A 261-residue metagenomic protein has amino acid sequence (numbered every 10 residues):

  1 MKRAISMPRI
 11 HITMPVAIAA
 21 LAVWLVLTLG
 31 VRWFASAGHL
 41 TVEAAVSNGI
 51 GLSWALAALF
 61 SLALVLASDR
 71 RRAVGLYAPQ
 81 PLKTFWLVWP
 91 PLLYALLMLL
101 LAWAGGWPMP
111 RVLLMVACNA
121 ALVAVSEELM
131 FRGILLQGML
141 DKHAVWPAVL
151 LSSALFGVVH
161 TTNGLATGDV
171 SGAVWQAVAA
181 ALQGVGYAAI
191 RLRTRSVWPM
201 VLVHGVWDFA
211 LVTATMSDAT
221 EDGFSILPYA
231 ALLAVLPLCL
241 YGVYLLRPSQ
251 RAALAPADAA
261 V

Functional and structural regions predicted by a protein language model:
K2-A22, V42-A58, L66-L97, L140-P147 (+1 more regions): Interfacial transmembrane-helix boundary/kink motif in multi-pass membrane proteins
H11-L66, L114-N119, I226-L236: Alpha-helical transmembrane segments in multi-pass membrane proteins
L25, A173-Y229: Functionally important transmembrane alpha-helices
N48, G205-V261: C-terminal membrane module of polytopic membrane proteins
L100-R111, L165-S171, D218-F224: Membrane-interface helix caps and helix-loop-helix hairpins in membrane proteins
A120, A124, V145-T161: Small-polar-interrupted transmembrane alpha-helices in polytopic inner-membrane proteins
S126-L151, L192-S196: Membrane-interface helix/loop boundary segments of multi-pass membrane proteins
A148-F156, P199-A210, D258: Central hydrophobic cores of alpha-helical transmembrane segments in multi-pass integral membrane proteins
